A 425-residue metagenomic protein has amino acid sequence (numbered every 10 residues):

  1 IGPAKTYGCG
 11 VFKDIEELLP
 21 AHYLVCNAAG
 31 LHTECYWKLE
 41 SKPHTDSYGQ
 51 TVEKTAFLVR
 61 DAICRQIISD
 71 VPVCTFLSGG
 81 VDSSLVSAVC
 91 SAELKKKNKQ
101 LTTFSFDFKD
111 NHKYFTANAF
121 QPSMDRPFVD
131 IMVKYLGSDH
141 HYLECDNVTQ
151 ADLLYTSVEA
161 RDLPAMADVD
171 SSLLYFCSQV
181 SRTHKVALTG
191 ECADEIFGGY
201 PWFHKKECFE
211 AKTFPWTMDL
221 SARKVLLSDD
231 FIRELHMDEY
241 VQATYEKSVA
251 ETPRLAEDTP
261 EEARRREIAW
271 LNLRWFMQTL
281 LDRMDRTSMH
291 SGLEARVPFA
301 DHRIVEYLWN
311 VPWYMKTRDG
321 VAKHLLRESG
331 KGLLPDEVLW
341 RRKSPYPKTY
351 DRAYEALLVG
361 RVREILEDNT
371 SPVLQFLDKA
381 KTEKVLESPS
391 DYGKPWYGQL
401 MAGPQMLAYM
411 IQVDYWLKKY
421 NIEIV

Functional and structural regions predicted by a protein language model:
I1-A160, L173, K331-G332, E337 (+4 more regions): Cysteine-centered catalytic environments shared across enzyme families
K13-P20, G30-L31, V186-L188, W216-V425: Adenosyl-5′-phosphate
T45, P164-A165, Y314-T317: Short, polar/flexible loop-turn hinges at active-site or ligand-entry regions and domain interfaces
S69, V180-T183: Glycine-rich phosphate-binding loop signature in dinucleotide/nucleotide-binding domains
C90-L94, H204, P312: Active-site catalytic pocket residues across diverse enzymes, especially alpha/beta-hydrolases
Y155-E159, F203-K205, A353-E355: Short low-complexity, flexible loop/linker segments enriched in glycine and/or proline with clustered acidic
H184-D194, G198-Y200: Short acidic/histidine-rich active-site segments
F197-A222: A mobile, often basic/glycine-rich helix-loop segment that functions as the active-site lid/recognition loop
